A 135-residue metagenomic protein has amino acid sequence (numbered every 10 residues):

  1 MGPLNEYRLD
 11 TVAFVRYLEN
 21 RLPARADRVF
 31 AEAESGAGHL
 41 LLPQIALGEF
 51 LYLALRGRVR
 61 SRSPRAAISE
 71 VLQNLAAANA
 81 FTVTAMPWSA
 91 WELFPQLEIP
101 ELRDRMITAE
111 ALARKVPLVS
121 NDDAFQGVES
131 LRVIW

Functional and structural regions predicted by a protein language model:
M1-L42, R58-E70, R114, V128: Short, well-structured N-terminal submotif of metal-dependent ribonuclease cores
M1-P3, T108-W135: Acidic, PIN/NYN-like endoribonuclease modules and their adjacent C-terminal/linker elements
T11, Q44, W88, D104-R105: Conserved glycosyltransferase catalytic-site signature
F14, L47, W91, F125-Q126: A generic structural signal for short hydrophobic patches within well-formed alpha-helices
H39, T82, P117: Residue-level detector of anion-binding/catalytic polar loops
Q44, L72-L97: Acidic catalytic patch
